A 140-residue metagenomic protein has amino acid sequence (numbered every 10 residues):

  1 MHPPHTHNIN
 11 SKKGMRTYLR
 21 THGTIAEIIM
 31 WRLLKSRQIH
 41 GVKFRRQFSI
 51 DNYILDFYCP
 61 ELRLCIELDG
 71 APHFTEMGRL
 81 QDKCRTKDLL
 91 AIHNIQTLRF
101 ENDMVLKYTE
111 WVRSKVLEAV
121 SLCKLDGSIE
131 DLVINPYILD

Functional and structural regions predicted by a protein language model:
M1-G41, K124-D140: Solvent-exposed, charged helical/coil patches that constitute nucleic-acid or partner-interaction surfaces
L19, I28-I29, R46-L122: Basic, amphipathic alpha-helical patches used to engage nucleic acids or provide basic targeting signals, exemplified
